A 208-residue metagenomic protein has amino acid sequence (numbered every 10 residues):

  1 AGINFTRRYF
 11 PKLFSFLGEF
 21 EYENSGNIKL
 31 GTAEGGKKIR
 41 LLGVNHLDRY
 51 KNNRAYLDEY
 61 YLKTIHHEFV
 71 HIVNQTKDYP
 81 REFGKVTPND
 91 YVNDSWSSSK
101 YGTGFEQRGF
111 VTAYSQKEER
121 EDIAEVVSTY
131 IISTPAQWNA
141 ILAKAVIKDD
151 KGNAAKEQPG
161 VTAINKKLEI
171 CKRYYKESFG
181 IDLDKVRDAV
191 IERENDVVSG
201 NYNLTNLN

Functional and structural regions predicted by a protein language model:
A1-L17: Zn2+-dependent metallopeptidase catalytic core
F16-N208: Active-site-flanking segments in enzyme catalytic domains
